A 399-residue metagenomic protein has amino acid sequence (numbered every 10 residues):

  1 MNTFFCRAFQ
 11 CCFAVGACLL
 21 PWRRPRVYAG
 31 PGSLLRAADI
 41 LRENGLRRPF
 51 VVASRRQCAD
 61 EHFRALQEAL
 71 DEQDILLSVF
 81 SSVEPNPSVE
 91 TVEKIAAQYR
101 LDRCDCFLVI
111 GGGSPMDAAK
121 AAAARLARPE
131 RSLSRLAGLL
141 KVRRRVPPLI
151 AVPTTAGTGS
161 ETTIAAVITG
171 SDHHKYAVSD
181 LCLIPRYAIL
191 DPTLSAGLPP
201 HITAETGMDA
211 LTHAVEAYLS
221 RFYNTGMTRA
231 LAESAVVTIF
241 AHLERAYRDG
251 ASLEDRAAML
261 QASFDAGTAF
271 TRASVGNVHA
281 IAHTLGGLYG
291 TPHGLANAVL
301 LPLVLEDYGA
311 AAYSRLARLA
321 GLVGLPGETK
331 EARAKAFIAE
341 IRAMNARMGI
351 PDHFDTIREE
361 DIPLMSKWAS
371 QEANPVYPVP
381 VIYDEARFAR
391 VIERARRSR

Functional and structural regions predicted by a protein language model:
N2-C106: ATP/NTP phosphate-donor binding region
F4-C6, L316, V323-R399: C-terminal charged capping/lid subdomain of soluble metabolic enzymes
L34-A37, A59-H62, V89-V92, S114-A119 (+3 more regions): Short glycine/serine/threonine-rich phosphate/pyrophosphate-binding segments that cradle anionic phosphate groups
E90-A97, L101-T193: Glycine/threonine-rich beta-strand-loop-alpha-helix active-site module that forms ligand/phosphate-binding
K94-R103, T193, A251-L285, S366 (+1 more regions): Short, hydrophobic/aliphatic alpha-helical segments
A165-A273: Carboxylate- and glycine-rich phosphate/diphosphate-binding segment that chelates Mg2+/Mn2+
A273-R342: C-terminal catalytic subdomain
